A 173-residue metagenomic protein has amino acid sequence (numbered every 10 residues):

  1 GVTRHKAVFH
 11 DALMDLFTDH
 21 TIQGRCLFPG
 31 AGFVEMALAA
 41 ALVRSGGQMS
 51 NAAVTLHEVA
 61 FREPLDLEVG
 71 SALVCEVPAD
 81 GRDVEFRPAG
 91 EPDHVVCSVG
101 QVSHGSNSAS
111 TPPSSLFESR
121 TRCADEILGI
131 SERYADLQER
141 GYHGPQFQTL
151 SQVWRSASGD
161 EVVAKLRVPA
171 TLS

Functional and structural regions predicted by a protein language model:
G1-S173: Acyl-thioester-processing domains in fatty-acid/polyketide/NRPS systems
